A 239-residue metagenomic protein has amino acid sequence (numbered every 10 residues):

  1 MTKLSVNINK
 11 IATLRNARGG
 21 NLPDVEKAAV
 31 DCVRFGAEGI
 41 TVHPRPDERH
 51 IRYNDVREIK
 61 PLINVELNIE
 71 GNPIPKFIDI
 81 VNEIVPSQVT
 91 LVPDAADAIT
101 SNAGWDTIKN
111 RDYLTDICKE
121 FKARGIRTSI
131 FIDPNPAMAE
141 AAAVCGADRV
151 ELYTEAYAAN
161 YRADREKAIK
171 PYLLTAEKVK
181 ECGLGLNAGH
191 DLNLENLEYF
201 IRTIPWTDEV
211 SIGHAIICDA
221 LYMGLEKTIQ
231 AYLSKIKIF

Functional and structural regions predicted by a protein language model:
M1-E70, P75-P86, V144, K167: Conserved N-terminal beta1-alpha1 strand-loop-helix module at the mouth
T2-I8, I40-V42, L67-I69, V89-L91 (+4 more regions): Hydrophobic faces of well-ordered beta-strands that scaffold small-molecule active sites in alpha/beta enzyme cores
G36-E38, L62-N64, E83-V89, A123 (+2 more regions): Glycine-enriched alpha-helix->loop->beta-strand junction motifs that scaffold or abut catalytic
R49-P75, K109-S129, R165-A188, L194 (+2 more regions): Alpha-helix-loop-beta-strand connector modules within alpha/beta enzyme cores
K60, A103, D164-R165, D219-F239: C-terminal helical cap(s) of enzyme catalytic domains, especially alpha/beta-barrels
I74-I84, N135-C145, A188, L192-T207: Catalytic cores of alpha/beta
L91-A98, R149-Y161, P205-L225: Glycine-rich phosphate-binding active-site loops on the catalytic face of alpha/beta enzymes
R127-V179: Histidine/lysine/aspartate-rich catalytic loop segments that bind and position anionic ligands
